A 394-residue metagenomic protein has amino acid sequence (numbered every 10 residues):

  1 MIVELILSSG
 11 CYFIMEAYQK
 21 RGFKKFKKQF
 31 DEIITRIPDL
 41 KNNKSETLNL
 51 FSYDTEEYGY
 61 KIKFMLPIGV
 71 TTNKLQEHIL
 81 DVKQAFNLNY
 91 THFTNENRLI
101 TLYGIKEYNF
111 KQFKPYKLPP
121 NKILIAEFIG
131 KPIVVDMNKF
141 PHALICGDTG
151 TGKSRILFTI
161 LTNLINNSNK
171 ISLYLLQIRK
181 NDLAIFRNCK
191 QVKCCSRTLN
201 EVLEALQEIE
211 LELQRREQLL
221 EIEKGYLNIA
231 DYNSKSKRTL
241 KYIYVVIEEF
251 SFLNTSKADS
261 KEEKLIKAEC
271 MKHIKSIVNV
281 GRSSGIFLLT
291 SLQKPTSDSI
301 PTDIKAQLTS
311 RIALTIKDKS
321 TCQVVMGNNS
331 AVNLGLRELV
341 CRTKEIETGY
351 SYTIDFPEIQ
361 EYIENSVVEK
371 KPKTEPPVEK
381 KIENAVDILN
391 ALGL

Functional and structural regions predicted by a protein language model:
I2-K25, G59-K63, P67, K114-E223 (+6 more regions): P-loop NTPase catalytic phosphate-binding loop
S9-A126, G130-K131, L144, P295: N-terminal "pre-motor" subdomain/linker immediately upstream of P-loop NTPase catalytic cores
I37-K44, N89, R216, V332 (+1 more regions): Short secondary-structure junctions and interdomain/linker hinges
S52-D54, E96-L102, T321-L394: Phosphate-binding and hydrolysis-coupling loops of NTP-dependent motor/remodeling domains
Y108-N109, K235, Q307, T315: Alpha-helix boundary/capping detector
G225-Y244: Mid-core helix/loop region of P-loop NTP-binding domains shared across ATPases and GTPases
